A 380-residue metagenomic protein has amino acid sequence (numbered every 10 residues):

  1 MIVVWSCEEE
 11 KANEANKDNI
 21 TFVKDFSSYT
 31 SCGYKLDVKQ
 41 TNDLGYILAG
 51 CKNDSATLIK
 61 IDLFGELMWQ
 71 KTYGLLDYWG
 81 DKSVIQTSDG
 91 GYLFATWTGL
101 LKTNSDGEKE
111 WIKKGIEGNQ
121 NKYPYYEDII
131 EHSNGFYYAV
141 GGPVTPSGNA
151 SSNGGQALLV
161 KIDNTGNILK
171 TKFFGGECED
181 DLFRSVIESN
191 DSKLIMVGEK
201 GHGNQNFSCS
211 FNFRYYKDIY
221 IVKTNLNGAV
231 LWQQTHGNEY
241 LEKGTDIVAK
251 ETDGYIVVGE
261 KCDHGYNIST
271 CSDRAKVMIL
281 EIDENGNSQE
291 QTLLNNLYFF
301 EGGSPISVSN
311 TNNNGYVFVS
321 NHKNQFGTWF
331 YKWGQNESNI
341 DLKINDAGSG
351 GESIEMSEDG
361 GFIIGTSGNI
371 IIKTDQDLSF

Functional and structural regions predicted by a protein language model:
M1-W5: Sec-dependent bacterial lipoprotein signal peptides
C7-F380: A sequence-level/structural motif corresponding to short, flexible coil/turn segments enriched in small polar residues
